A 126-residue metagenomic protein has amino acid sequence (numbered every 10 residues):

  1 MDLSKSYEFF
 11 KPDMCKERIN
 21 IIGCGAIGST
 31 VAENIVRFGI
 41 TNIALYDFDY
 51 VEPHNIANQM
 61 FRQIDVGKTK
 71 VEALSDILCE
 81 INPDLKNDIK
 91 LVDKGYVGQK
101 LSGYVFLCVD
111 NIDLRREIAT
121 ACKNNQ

Functional and structural regions predicted by a protein language model:
M1-I19: N-terminal charged helix/coil linker that caps or initiates catalytic domains
C15-I40, A44-Y50: Glycine-rich adenosine-cofactor-binding loop
S29, H54, R116: Alpha-helical elements of the RecA-like P-loop NTPase motor core of helicases
E33-R37, D76, T120: Short, well-ordered alpha-helices that flank and scaffold nucleotide-derived cofactor binding pockets
F38-G39, R62, C122-N125: Glycine-rich, phosphate-binding/catalytic loops in enzymes
I40-N82: Glycine-rich phosphate-binding loop and adjoining beta1-alpha1-beta2 segment of Rossmann-like nucleotide-binding folds
D76-V97: S-adenosyl-L-methionine
V97-Q126: E1/E1-like adenylate-forming module used to activate ubiquitin-like modifiers and sulfur-carrier proteins
